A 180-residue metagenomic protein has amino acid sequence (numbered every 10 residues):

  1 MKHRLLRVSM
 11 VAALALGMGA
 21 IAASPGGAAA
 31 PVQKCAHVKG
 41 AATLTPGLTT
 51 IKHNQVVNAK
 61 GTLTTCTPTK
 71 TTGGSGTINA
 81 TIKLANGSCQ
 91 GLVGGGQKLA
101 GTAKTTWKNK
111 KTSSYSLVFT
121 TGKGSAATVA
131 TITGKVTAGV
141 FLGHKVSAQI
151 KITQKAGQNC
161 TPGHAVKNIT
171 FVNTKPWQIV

Functional and structural regions predicted by a protein language model:
M1-A28: Secretory targeting and sorting signals
L5, A36, G91, W107-N109 (+4 more regions): Aromatic-residue detector
S24-G26, P68, L117, F141 (+1 more regions): Residue-level recognition of conserved structural "scaffold" positions that shape functional pockets and channels
G27-G87, K155-V180: N-terminal segment immediately downstream of the Sec signal-peptide cleavage site in secreted/extracellular proteins
T45, T49-A138: Predominantly extracellular/secreted and cell-surface proteins with exposed, flexible low-complexity segments
G122-V180: A charged, solvent-exposed segment within the mature domains of Sec-exported extracytoplasmic proteins
